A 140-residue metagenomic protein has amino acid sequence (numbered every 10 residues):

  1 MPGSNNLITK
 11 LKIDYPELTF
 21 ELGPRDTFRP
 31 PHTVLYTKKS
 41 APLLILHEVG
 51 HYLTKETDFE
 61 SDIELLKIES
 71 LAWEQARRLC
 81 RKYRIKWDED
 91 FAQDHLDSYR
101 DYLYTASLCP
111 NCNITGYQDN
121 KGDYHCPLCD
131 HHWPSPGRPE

Functional and structural regions predicted by a protein language model:
M1-E21: Basic/hydrophobic alpha-helical interface regions
G23-H32, G116-Y117: Short, exposed beta-strand/loop patches in secreted or surface proteins that constitute
P30-I45: Short pre-active-site segment immediately N-terminal to the catalytic Zn-binding motif
L43-T57: Active-site recognition of the HExxH zinc-binding catalytic motif
T57-I63: Short helix/strand-bridging catalytic loops that position acidic/His residues to coordinate divalent metals and engage
I63-E140: Metalloprotease/metallohydrolase-associated module, dominated by Zn2+-dependent proteases
